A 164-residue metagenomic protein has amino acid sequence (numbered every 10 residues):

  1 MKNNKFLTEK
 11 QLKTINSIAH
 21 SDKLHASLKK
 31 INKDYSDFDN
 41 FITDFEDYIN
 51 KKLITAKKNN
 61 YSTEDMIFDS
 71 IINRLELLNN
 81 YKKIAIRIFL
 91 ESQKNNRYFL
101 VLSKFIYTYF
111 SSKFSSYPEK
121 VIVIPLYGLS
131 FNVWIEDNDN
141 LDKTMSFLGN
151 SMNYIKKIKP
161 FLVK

Functional and structural regions predicted by a protein language model:
T8-N16, H25-K57, F68-I71, K83-I86 (+1 more regions): An amphipathic alpha-helix adjacent to DNA-recognition modules
K51, P125-L129, V133, N150: Short, residue-level hotspots on alpha-helical faces of the histone-fold and other alpha-helical interaction modules
D69, R87, V121-L126, K143-N150: Amphipathic alpha-helical interaction segments
L77-R97: Amphipathic alpha-helical segments used for helix-helix packing
K94-G128, M152: Amphipathic alpha-helical packing segments from all-alpha helical-bundle domains
S130-D142: Short helix-capping/linker segments at secondary-structure and domain boundaries
D139-K164: C-terminal peripheral helix-coil segments that are non-catalytic and often amphipathic
